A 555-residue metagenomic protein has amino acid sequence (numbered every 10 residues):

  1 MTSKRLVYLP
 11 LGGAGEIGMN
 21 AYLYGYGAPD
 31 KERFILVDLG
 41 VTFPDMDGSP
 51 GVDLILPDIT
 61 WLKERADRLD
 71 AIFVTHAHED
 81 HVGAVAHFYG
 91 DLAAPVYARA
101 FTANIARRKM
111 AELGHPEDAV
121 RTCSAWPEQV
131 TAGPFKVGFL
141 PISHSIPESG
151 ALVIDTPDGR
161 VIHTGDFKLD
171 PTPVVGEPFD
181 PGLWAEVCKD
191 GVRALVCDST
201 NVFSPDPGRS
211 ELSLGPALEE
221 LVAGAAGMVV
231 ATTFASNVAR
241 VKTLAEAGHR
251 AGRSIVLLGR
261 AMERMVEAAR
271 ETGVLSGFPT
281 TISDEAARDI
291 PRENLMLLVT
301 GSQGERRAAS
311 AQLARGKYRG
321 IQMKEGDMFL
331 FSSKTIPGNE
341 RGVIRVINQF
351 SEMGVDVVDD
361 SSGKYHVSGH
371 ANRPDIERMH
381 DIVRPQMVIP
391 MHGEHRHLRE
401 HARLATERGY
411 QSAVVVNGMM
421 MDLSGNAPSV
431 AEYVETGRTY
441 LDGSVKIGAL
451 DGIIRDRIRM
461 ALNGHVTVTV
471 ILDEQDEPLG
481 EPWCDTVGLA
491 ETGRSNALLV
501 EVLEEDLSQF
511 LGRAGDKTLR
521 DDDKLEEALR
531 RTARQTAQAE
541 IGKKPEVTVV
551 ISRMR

Functional and structural regions predicted by a protein language model:
M1-F73, H78-I290, A308-Q322, R341-I344: His/Asp/Glu-rich metal-coordinating catalytic cores of metallo-dependent phosphodiesterases/hydrolases acting on
A14, E32, L36, T42-M46 (+9 more regions): A glycine- and charged-residue-rich anion-binding loop/surface
P95, I389, T548-I551: Short glycine-rich phosphate-binding loop at a beta-alpha junction
M110, A405, A537: Conserved hydrophobic residues forming the short capping helix/wall of the S-adenosyl-L-methionine
P134, S149-A151, N294, N463-T467 (+1 more regions): Broad gene-expression machinery/nucleic-acid interaction feature
S145, T200, K334, G393 (+1 more regions): Flexible loop residues that form catalytic and substrate-binding hotspots at small-molecule/glycan-binding clefts
F203-T518, E526-E527, R531: Hard-cation-handling environments
T518-R555: C-terminal tails and terminal domains of large nucleic-acid-associated and other macromolecular-machine proteins
